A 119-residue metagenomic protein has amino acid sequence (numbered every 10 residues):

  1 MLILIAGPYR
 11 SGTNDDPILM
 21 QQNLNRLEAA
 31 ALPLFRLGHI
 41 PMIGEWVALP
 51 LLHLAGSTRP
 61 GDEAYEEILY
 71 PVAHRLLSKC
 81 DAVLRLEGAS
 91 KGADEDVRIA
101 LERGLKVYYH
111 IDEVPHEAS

Functional and structural regions predicted by a protein language model:
M1-S119: Catalytic phosphate/metal-binding cores of nucleic-acid and nucleotide-processing enzymes, i.e., regions that mediate
